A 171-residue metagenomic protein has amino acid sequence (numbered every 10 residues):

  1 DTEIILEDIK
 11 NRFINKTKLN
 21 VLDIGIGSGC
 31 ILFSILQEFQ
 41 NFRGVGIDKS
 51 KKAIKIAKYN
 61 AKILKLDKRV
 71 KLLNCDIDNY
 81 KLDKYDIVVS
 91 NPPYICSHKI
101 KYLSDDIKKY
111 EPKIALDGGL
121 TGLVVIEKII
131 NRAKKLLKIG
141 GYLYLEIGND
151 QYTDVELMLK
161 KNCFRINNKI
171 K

Functional and structural regions predicted by a protein language model:
D1, K52, I56, V125-K128 (+1 more regions): Charged catalytic carboxylate motif
E3-K101: Conserved SAM/SAH cofactor-binding pocket of Class I
I9, I35, I107, I129-A133: Class I S-adenosylmethionine-dependent transferase superfamily signal
K65, K81-K84, E111, G141 (+2 more regions): Conserved functional loop/turn residues at catalytic and ligand-binding sites
Y94-V125: Mobile active-site "lid"/loop adjacent to the S-adenosyl-L-methionine
L120-K171: Conserved Class I SAM-dependent methyltransferase catalytic core
